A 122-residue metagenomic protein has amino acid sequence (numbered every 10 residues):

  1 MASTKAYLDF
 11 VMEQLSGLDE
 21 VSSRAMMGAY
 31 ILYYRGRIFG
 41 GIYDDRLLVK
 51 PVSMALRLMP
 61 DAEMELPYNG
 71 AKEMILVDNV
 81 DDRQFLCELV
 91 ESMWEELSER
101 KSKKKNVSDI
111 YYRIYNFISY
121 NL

Functional and structural regions predicted by a protein language model:
M1-L122: Charge-dense, helix-prone N-terminal extensions
